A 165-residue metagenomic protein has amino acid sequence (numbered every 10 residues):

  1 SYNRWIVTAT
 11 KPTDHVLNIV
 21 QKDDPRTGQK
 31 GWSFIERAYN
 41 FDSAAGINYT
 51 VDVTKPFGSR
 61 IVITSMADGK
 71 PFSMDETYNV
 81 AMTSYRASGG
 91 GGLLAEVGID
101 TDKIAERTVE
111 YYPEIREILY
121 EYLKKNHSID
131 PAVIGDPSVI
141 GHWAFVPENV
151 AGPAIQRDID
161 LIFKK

Functional and structural regions predicted by a protein language model:
S1-K165: Catalytic centers of hydrolytic enzymes
